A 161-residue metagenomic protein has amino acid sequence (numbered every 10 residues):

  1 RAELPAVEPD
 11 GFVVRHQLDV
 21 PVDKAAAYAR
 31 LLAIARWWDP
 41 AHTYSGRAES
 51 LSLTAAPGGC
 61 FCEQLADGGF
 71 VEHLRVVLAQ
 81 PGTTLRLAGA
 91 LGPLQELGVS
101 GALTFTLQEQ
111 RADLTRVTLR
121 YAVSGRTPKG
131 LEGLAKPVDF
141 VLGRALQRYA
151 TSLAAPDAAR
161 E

Functional and structural regions predicted by a protein language model:
R1-D19, T106-Q110, F140-G143, T151 (+1 more regions): Hydrophobic-ligand-binding modules of eukaryotic lipid transfer/binding families
A2-S50: Hydrophobic ligand-binding cavity/cleft-lining segments
G11-D19, A48, C60, V71 (+3 more regions): Intrinsic-disorder/low-complexity, polar/charged segments enriched in Ser/Thr/Lys/Arg/Asp/Glu/Gln
V22-K24, L31-W38, P57, L65 (+4 more regions): Sec/Tat-exported extracytoplasmic proteins
A26-L31, F61, V76, L87 (+2 more regions): Hydrophobic pocket/interface hotspot
I34-H73: Short beta-edge strand/loop motif at the mouth of beta-sheet-based domains
L51-S52, D67-L114, A122: Hydrophobic-ligand binding "helix-grip"
R116, A122-E161: A conserved amphipathic terminal alpha-helix motif
